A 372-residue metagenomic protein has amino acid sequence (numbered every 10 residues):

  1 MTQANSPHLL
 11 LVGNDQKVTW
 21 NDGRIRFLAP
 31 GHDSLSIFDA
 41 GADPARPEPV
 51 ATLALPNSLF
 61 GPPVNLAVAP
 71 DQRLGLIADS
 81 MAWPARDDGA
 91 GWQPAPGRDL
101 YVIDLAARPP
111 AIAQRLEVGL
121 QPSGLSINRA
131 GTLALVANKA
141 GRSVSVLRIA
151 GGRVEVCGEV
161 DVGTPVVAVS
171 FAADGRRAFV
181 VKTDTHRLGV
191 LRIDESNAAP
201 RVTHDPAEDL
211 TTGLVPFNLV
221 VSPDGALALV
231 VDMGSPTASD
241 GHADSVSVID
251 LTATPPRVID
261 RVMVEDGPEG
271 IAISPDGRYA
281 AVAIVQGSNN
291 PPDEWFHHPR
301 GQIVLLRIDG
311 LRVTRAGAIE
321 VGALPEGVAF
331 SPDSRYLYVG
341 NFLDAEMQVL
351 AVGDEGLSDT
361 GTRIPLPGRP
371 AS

Functional and structural regions predicted by a protein language model:
M1-S372: Predominantly soluble domains enriched in secretory-pathway, periplasmic, or organellar proteins
